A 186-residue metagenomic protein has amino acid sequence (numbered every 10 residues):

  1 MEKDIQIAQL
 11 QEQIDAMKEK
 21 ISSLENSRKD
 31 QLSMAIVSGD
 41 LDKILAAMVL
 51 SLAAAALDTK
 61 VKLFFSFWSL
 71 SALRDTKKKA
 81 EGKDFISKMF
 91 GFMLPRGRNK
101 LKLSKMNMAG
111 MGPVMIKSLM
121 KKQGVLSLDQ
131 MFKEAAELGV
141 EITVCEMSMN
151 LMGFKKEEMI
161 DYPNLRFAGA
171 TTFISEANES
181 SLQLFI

Functional and structural regions predicted by a protein language model:
M1-K29: Long, leucine- and charge-enriched amphipathic alpha-helices that form heptad-repeat coiled-coil/leucine-zipper-like
M34-L45, L73-T76, L119-M120: Short, glycine-rich nucleotide/cofactor-binding loops
L45-L63: Histidine-anchored nucleotide/phosphate-binding helix
V61-F67, T143-E146: Short internal beta-strands
L70-G82: N-terminal beta-loop-helix "entrance" segment that forms/cooperates in small-molecule cofactor or anionic ligand
E81-M120, G124: A glycine-rich helix N-cap at a beta->alpha junction
M115, K121-M147, N164: Ligand-binding beta-strand-loop-alpha-helix segment within the catalytic cores of soluble metabolic enzymes
M120, V144, M149, E157-I186: Glycine-rich, aromatic-bearing surface loops/beta-hairpins
